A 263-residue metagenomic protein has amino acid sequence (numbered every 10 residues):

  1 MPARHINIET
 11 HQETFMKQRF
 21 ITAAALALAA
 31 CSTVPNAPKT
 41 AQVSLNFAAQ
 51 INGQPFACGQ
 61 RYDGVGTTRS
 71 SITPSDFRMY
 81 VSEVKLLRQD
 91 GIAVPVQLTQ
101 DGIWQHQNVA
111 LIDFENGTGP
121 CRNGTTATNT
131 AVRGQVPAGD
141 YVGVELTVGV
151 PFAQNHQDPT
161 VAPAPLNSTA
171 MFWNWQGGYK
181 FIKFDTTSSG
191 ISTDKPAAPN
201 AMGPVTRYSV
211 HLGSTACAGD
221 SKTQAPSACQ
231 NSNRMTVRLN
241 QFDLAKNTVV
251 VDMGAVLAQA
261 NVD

Functional and structural regions predicted by a protein language model:
M1-F15: Short, Lys/Arg-enriched N-terminal segments with co-localized hydrophobic residues within the first ~10-30 amino acids
F20-L28: Sec-dependent N-terminal signal peptides
V34-D263: A short, solvent-exposed, low-complexity linear motif enriched for acidic/polar residues with Pro/Gly/Ser/Thr
